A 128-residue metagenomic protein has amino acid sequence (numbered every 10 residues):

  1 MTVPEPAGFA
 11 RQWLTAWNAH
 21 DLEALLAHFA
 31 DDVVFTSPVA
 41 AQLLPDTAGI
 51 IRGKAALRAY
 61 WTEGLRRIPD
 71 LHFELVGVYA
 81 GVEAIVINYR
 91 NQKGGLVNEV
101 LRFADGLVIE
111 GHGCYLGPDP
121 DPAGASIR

Functional and structural regions predicted by a protein language model:
M1-A27, D31, D119-G124, R128: Short, low-complexity N-terminal intrinsically disordered segments enriched in polar/charged residues
T2, G64-R128: A beta-strand edge to alpha-helix "cap/lid" segment located at domain peripheries
P4-A7, A55, G95: A structural signal for well-ordered alpha-helical segments within the folded catalytic domains of diverse enzymes
P6-A7, D46, E83: A short, structure-level motif marking secondary-structure boundaries and short turns
W13, L25, V33, G53 (+4 more regions): Hydrophobic pocket/interface hotspot
W13, W17, S37, I51 (+1 more regions): Bulky hydrophobic/aromatic packing residues
A24, A30-V76: A solvent-exposed, acidic/Ser-Thr-rich amphipathic alpha-helical stretch
